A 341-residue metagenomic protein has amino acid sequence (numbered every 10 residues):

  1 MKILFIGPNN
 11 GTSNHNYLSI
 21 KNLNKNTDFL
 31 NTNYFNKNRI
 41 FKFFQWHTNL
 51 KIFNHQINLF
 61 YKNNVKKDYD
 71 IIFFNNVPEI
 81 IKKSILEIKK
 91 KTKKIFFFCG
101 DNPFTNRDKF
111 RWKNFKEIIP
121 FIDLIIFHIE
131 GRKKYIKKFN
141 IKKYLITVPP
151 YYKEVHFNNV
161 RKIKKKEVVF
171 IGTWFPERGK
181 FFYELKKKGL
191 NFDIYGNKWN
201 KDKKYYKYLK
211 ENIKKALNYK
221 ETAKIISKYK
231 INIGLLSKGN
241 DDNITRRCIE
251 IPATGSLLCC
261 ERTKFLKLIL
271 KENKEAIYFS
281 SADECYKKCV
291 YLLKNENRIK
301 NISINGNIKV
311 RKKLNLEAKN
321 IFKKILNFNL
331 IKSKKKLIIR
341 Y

Functional and structural regions predicted by a protein language model:
M1-Y61, Y69, N75-S84, N106 (+1 more regions): Nucleotide-sugar donor-binding catalytic core of glycosyltransferases
Y61-K66, Y291: Short amphipathic alpha-helix with an adjacent loop that forms part of the alpha/beta core around
F74-N76, I88-I95: Short, conserved structural micro-motifs that define repeat-unit consensus positions and nucleotide-binding loops
F96-K109: A short, histidine- and acid-enriched strand-loop-helix "catalytic/donor-clamping" loop that lines the nucleotide-sugar
A276-A282, Y291-E296: Conserved acidic donor-binding segment of nucleotide-sugar-dependent glycosyltransferases
R298-K312: A short, well-ordered alpha-helix in the C-terminal region of glycosyltransferases
N315-Y341: C-terminal alpha-helical cap of glycosyltransferases
